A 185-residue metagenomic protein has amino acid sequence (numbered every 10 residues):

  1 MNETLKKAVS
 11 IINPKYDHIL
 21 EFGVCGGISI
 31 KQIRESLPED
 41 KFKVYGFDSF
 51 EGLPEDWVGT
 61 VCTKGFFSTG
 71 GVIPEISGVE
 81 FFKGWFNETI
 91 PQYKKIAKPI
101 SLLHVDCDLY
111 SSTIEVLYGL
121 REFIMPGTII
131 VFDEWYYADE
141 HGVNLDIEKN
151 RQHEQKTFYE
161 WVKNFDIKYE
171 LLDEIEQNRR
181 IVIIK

Functional and structural regions predicted by a protein language model:
M1-T4: Conserved SAM-binding loop and adjacent beta-strand
K6-K185: S-adenosylmethionine/decaboxylated-SAM
